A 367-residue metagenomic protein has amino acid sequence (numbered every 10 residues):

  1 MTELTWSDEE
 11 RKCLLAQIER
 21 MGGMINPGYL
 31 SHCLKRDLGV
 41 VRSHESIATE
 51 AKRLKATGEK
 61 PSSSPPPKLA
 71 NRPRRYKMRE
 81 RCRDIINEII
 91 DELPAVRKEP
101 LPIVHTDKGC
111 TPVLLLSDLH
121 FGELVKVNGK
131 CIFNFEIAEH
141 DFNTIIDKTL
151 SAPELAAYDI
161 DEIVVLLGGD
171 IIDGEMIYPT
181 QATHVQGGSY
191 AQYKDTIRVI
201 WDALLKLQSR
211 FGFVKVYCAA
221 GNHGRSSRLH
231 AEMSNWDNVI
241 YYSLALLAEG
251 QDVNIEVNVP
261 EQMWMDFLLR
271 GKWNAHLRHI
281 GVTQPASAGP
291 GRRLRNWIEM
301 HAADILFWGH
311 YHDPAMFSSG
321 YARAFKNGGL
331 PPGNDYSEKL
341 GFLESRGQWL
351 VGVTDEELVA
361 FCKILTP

Functional and structural regions predicted by a protein language model:
W6-M24: Short, amphipathic alpha-helical "recognition" segments used to contact nucleic acids or chromatin
R20-R36: Short, charged amphipathic recognition helices of the HTH superfamily and cognate SANT/SANTA-like modules
V40-P61: Major-groove recognition helix of helix-turn-helix-like DNA-binding domains
H44, H120, N222-G224, H276-H279 (+1 more regions): Histidine-centered active-site/metal-ligand motif
K52, K60-Y158, Q348-V351, D355 (+1 more regions): Basic, amphipathic N-terminal segments that precede the first structured/catalytic domain
P100-L119, C131-L247: Core catalytic region of metal-dependent phosphoesterases/phosphodiesterases, especially metallo-beta-lactamase-like
H105-V113, D266-H276, Y321-A322: Beta-strand-turn-beta hairpins that frame and shape the catalytic cleft of phosphate-ester-processing enzymes
Q208, S234-N238, L246-Q251, E261 (+2 more regions): Conserved beta-sheet core of the metallophosphoesterase superfamily
